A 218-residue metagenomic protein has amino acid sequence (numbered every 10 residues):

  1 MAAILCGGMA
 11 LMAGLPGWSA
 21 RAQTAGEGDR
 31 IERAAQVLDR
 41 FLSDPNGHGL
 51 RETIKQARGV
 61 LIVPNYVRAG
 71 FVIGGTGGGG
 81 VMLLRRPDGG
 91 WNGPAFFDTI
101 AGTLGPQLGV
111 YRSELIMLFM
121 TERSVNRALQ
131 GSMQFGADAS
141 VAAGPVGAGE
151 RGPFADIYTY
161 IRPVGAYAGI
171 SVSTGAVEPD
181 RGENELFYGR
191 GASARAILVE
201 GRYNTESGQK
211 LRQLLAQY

Functional and structural regions predicted by a protein language model:
M1-A2, F119: Aromatic-residue hotspot detector
A2-P16: Bacterial N-terminal signal peptides
A13, S19-T24: Boundary at the C-terminal end of the N-terminal hydrophobic targeting segment
Q23-Y218: Small-residue-enriched, tightly packed secondary-structure blocks
